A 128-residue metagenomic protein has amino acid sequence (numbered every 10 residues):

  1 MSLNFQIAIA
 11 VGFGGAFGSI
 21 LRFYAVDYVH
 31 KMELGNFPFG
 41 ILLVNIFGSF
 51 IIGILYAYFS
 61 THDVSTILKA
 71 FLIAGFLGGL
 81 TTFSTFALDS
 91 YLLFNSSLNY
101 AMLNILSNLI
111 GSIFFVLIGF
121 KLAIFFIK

Functional and structural regions predicted by a protein language model:
M1-K128: Membrane-interface helix-loop junctions in multi-pass transporters/channels
